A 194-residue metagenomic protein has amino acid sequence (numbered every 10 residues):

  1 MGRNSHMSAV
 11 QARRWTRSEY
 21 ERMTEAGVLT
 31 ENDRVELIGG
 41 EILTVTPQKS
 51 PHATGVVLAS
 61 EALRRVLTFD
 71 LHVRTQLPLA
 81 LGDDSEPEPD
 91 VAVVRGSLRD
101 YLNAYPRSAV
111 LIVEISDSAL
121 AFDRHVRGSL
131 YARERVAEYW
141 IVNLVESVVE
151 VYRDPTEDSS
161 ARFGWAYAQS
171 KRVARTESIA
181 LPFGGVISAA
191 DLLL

Functional and structural regions predicted by a protein language model:
M1-L194: Gly/Pro/Ser/Thr-rich low-complexity, intrinsically disordered segments predominantly at protein N-termini
